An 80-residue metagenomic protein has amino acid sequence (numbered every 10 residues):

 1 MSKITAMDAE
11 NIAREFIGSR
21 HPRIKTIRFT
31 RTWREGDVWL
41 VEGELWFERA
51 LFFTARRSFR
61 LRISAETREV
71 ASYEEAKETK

Functional and structural regions predicted by a protein language model:
M1-R31: Short, non-transmembrane alpha-helical segments in secretory-pathway proteins
R23-I24, L40, K77: Beta-sheet-rich non-transmembrane sensory/scaffold domains
I27-I63: Exposed beta-strand-loop-beta-strand "reactive/processing" segments of non-cytosolic proteins
R60-K80: A short, surface-exposed interaction/processing loop segment used at functional sites
